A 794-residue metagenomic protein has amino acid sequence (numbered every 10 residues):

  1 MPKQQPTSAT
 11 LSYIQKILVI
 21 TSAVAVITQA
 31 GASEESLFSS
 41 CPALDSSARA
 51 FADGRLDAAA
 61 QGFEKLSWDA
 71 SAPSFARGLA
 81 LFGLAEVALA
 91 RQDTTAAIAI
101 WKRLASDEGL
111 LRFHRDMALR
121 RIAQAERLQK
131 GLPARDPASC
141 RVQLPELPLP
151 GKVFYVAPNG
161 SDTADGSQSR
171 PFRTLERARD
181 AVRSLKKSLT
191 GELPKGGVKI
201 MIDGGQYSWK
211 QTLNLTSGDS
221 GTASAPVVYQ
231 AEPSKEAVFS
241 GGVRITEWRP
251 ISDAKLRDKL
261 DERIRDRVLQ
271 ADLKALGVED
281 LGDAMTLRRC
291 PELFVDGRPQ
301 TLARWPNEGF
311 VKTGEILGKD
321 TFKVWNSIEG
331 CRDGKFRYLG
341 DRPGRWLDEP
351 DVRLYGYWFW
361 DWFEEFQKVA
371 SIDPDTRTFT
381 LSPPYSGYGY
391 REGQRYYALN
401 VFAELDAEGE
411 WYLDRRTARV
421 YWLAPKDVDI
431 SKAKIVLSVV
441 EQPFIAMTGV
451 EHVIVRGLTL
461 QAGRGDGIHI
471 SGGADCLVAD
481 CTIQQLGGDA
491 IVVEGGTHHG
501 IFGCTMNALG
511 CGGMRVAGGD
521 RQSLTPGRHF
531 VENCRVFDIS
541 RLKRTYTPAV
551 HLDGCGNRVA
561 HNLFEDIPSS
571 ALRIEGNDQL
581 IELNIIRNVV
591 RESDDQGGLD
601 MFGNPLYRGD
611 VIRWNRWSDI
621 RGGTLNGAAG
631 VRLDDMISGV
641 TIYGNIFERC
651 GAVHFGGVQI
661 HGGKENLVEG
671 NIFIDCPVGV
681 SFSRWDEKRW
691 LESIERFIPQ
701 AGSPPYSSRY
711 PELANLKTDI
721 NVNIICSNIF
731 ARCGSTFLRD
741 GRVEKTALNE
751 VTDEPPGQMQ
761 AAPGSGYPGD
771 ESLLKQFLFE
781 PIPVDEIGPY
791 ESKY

Functional and structural regions predicted by a protein language model:
F38, A76, F113-H114: Structural signature of alpha-solenoid helical repeat junctions
P133-P145, L149-G472, L477, Q484 (+5 more regions): Extracellular polysaccharide-degrading/modifying enzymes targeting complex plant/algal/animal polysaccharides
T212-N214, G465-I470, Q484, G488-E494 (+2 more regions): Glycine- and acidic/polar-rich repeat regions and solenoidal domains
